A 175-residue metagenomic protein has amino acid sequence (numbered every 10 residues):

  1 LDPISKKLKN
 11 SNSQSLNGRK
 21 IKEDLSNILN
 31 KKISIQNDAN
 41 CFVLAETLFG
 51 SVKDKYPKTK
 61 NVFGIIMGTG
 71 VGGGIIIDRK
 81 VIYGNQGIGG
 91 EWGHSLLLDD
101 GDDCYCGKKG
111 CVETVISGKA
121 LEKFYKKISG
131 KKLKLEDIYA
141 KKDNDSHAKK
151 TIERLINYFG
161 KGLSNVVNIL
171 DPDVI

Functional and structural regions predicted by a protein language model:
L1-C41: N-terminal glycine/serine-rich phosphate-binding loop of ATP-dependent small-molecule kinases, especially carbohydrate
D2-S5, E23-K31, L48-K60, V81 (+1 more regions): ATP-binding/phosphotransfer module of carbohydrate and carboxylate kinases, centering on a glycine-rich
S34, N40, L44-E46, K55-K60 (+1 more regions): Glycine/small-residue-rich loop that forms an oxyanion/phosphate-binding "nest" at active or ligand-binding sites
V62-I66, G72, Y105: Short glycine-aspartate micro-motif
G72-I76, S95: Short beta-strand scaffold segments in enzyme catalytic cores
I88-E91: Structural signature of FAD isoalloxazine-binding scaffolds in flavoprotein oxidoreductases
